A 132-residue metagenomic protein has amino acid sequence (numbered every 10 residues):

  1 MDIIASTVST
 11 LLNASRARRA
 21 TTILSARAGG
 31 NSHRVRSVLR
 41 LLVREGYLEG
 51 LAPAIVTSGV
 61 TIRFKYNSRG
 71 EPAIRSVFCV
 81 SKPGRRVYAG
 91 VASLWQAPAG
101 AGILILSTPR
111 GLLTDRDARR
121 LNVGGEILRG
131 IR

Functional and structural regions predicted by a protein language model:
M1-R132: Core subunits and conserved enzymes of cellular information-processing and envelope-translocation systems across
